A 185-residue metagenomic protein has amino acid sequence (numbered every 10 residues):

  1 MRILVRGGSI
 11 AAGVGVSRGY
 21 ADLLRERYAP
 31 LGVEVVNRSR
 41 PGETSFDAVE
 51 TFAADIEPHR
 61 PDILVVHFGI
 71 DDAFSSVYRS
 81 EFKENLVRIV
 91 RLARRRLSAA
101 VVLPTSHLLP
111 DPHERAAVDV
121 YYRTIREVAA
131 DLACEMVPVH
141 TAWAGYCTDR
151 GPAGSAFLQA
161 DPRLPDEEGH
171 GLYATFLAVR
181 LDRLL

Functional and structural regions predicted by a protein language model:
M1-P41, F46, T51-R60: Serine-esterase "nucleophile elbow" of acetyl-processing enzymes
D22-L31, V49-L185: Alpha-helical cap/lid subdomain in secreted, periplasmic, or secretory-pathway luminal O-acyl-processing enzymes
